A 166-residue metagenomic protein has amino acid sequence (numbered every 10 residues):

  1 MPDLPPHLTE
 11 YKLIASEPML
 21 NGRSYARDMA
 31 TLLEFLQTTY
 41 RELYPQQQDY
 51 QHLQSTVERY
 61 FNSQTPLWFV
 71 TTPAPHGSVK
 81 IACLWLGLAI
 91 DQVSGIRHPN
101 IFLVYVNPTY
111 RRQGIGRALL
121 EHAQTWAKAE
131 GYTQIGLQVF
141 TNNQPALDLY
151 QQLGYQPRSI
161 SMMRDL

Functional and structural regions predicted by a protein language model:
M1-P5, M163-L166: Terminal substrate-recognition subdomain of acyl/acetyltransferases
P2-R97, F102-L103, N107, L120: Acetyl-CoA-dependent GNAT
F35-T39, W126, L149, L153: Alpha-helical interaction/dimerization surfaces of two-component signaling modules
N107-T109, Q113, T141-N142: Active-site acidic-Proline motif in GNAT/NAT acetyltransferases
Y110, G114-H122: Conserved acetyl-CoA pyrophosphate-binding loop and the N-cap/start of the following alpha-helix in GNAT-like
R117, T141-S159, R164: Conserved active-site alpha-helix within GNAT-family acetyltransferase domains
L120, A127-Q138: Conserved GNAT acetyl-CoA-binding A-motif
